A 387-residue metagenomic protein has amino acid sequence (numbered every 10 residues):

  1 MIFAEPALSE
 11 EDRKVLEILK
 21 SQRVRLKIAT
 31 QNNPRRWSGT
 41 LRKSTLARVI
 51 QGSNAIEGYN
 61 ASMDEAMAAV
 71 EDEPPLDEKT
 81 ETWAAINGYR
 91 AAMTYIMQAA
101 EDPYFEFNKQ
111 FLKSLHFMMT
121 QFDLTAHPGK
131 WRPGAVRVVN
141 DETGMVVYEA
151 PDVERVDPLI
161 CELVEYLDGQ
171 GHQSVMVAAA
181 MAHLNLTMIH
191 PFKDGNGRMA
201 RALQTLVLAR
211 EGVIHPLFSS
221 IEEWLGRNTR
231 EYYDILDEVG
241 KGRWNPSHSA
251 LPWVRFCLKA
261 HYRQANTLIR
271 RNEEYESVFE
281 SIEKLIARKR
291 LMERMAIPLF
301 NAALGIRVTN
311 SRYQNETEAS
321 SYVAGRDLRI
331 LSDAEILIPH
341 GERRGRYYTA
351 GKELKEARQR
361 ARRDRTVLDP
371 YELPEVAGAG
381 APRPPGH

Functional and structural regions predicted by a protein language model:
M1-H387: FIC/Doc superfamily catalytic core
